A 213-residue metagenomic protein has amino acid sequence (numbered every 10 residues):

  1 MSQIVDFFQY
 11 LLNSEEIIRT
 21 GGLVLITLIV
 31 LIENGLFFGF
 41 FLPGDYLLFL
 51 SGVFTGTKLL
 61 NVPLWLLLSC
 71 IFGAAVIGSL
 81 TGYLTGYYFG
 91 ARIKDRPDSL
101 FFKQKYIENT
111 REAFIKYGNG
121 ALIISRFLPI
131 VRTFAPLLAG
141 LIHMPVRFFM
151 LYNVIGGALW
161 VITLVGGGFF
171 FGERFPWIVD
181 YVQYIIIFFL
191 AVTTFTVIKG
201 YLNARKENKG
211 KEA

Functional and structural regions predicted by a protein language model:
M1-T27, V53-L137, L141-M144, F148 (+2 more regions): Membrane-interfacial helix-loop-helix
T27-L48, S125: Transmembrane alpha-helix interface/packing and boundary motifs in multi-pass membrane proteins, characterized by
G39-V53, F134-I142, G166: Re-entrant/interfacial helical elements at transmembrane boundaries that shape and gate the permeation pathway
A74, L159-W160: MFS transmembrane alpha-helix packing/gate-lining sites
G78, G156, T163-L164: Discrete transmembrane alpha-helix packing/kink hotspots characteristic of Major Facilitator Superfamily-like secondary
W160-G172: Transmembrane alpha-helical segments of integral membrane proteins
